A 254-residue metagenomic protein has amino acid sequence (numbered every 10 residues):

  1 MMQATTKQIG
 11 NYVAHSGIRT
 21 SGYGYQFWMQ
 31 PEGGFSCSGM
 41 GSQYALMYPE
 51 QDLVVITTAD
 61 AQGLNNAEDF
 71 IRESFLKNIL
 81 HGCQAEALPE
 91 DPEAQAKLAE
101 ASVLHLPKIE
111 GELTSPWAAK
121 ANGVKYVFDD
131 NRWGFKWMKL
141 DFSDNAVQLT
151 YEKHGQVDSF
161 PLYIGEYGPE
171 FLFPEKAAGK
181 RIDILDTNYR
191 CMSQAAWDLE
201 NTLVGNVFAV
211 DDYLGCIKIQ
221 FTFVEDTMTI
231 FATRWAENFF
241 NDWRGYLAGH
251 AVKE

Functional and structural regions predicted by a protein language model:
M1-T6, G17-T20, E237-G249: Intrinsic structural disorder
M2-T58: Active-site Gly/Thr loop motif
G17, N65-A67, K139, F208: A generic "cationic amphipathic patch" detector
G34, A61-Q62, V210-L214: Short Gly/Pro-enriched loop/turn and capping motifs at secondary-structure junctions
G39-K108: Structured C-terminal helix/loop/strand segments within mature extracytoplasmic catalytic/sensor domains
P89-E254: Peripheral terminal and inter-domain segments
